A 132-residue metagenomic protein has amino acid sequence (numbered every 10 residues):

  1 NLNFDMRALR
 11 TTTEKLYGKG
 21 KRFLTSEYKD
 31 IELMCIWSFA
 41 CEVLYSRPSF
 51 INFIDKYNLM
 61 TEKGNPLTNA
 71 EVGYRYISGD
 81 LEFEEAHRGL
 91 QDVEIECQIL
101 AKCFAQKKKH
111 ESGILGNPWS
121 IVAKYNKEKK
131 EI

Functional and structural regions predicted by a protein language model:
N1-I132: Metal-dependent phosphoesterase core characteristic of DEDDh/y 3'-5' exonuclease domains
